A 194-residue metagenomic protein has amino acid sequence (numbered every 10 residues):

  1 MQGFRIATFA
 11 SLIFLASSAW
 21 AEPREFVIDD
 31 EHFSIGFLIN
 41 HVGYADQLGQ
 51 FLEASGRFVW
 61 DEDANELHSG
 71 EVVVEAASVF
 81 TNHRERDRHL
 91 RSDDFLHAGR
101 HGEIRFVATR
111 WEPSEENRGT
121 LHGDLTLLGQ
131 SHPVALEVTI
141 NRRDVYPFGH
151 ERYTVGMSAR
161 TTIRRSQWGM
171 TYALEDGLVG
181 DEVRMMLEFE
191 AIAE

Functional and structural regions predicted by a protein language model:
M1-T8: Bacterial N-terminal signal peptides that target proteins for export
F9-F14: Hydrophobic helical h-region of N-terminal Sec-dependent signal peptides in bacterial secretory/periplasmic proteins
A16-S18: N-terminal signal peptide c-region/cleavage motif recognized by signal peptidases
A21-E194: Low-complexity, acidic/polar, glycine-enriched regions of mature
